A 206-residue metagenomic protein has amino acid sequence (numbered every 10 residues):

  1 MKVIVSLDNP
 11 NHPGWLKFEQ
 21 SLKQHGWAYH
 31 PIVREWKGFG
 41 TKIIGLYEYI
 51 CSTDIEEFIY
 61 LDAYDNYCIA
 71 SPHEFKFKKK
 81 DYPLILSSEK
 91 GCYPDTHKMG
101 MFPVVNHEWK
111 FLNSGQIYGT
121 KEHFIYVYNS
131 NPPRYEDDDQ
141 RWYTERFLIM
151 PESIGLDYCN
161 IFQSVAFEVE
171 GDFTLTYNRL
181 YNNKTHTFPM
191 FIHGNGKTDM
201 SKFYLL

Functional and structural regions predicted by a protein language model:
M1-E57, E122: N-terminal anchoring/stem segment of glycosyltransferases
L7-H12, K90-C92, T198: Short polar catalytic/cofactor-binding loops
W15, I43, D65, P72 (+3 more regions): Generic preference for well-ordered alpha-helical elements
W15-H25, K98-M101, K202-L206: Short, aromatic/basic amphipathic alpha-helical patches
L22-P31, K80-Y82, L148-L156: Structural alpha-beta junctions
G45-H97, P132: GT-A fold catalytic core of metal-dependent nucleotide-sugar glycosyltransferases, centered on the diacidic
T96-E108: Short, flexible, basic/aromatic active-site loop/helix in glycosyltransferases
K110-L206: Catalytic core and acceptor-binding pocket of nucleotide-sugar-dependent glycosyltransferases
